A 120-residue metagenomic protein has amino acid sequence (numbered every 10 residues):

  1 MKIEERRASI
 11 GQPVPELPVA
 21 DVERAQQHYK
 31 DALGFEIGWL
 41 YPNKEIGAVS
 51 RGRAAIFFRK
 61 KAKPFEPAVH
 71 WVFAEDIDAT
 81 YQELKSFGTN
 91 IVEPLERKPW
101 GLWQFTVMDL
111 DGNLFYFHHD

Functional and structural regions predicted by a protein language model:
M1-R24, A68-H70: N-terminal beta-strand motif that seeds the catalytic metal site of vicinal oxygen chelate
P13, K44-E45, A68, G101-W103: Residue-level marker for the onset of beta-strands and adjacent loop->beta junctions in well-ordered domains
E16, I46, A55, V92 (+1 more regions): Short hydrophobic/aromatic beta-strand element in the GNAT-like acyltransferase core that lines or flanks the acyl-donor
D21-V22, H70-L114: Vicinal oxygen chelate
E23-E36: Amphipathic alpha-helical segments
G34-L40, N90-P94: Short secondary-structure junctions
E36-A68, L114-H119: Conserved short beta-strand elements that form part of the metal-binding/catalytic scaffold of enzyme active sites
